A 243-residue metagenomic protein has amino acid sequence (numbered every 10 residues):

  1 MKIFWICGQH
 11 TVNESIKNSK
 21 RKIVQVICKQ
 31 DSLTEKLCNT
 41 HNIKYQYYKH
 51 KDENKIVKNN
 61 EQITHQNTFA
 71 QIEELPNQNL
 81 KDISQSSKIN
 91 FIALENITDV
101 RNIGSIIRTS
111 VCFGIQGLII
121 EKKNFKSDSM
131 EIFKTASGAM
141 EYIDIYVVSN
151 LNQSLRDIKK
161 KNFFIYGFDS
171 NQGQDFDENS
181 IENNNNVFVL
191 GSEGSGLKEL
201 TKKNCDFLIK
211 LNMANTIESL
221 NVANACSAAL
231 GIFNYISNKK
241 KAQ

Functional and structural regions predicted by a protein language model:
M1-I3, K22-V26, Q116-G117, Y142-D144 (+1 more regions): Short active-site oxyanion
M1-Q85, Y235, Q243: N-terminal positively charged helical leader segments and presequences
I6, Y45-K51, D144-Q153, I209: Short acidic-hydrophobic, aromatic-tinged amphipathic segments that line or gate anion-handling sites
N18, V111-C112, F133-S137, E199-Q243: Structured adenosyl-cofactor binding patch, chiefly the S-adenosyl-L-methionine
L33, F125-E131, S195-T201: Short, glycine/polar-rich helix-capping loops at beta-to-alpha or helix-loop-helix junctions that flank or form
I43, I83-G173: RNA substrate-binding interface of SAM-dependent RNA methyltransferases
Y48-K49, E95, E121-K122, S149 (+1 more regions): Short beta->alpha connector loops at strand-helix junctions that form conserved, small/polar/Pro-enriched
Y166-N221: Active-site/ligand-binding-proximal alpha/beta "capping" segment
